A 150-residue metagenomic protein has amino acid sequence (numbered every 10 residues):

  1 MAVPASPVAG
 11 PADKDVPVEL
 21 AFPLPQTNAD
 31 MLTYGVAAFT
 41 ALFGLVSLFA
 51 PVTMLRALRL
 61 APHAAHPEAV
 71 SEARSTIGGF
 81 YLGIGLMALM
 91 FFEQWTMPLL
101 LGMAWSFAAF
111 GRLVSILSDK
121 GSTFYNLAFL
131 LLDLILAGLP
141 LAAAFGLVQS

Functional and structural regions predicted by a protein language model:
M1-T27, Q149-S150: Short, strongly hydrophobic alpha-helical membrane anchors
L20-M31, A65-S75, F92-T96, L117-F124: Juxtamembrane loop-transmembrane helix junctions in multi-pass integral membrane proteins, especially the extracellular
D30-F49: N-terminal signal-anchor transmembrane alpha helix
A50-V70: Cytosolic, membrane-interface loops and tails of multi-pass inner-membrane proteins
A69-M90, M103: Core segments of alpha-helical transmembrane spans in multipass integral membrane proteins
S71-E72, A128-A143: Small-residue-rich segments of transmembrane alpha-helices in multi-pass membrane proteins, especially helix faces
A88-L127: Transmembrane helix-loop-helix
A142-S150: Juxtamembrane boundary at the C-terminal end of a transmembrane helix
